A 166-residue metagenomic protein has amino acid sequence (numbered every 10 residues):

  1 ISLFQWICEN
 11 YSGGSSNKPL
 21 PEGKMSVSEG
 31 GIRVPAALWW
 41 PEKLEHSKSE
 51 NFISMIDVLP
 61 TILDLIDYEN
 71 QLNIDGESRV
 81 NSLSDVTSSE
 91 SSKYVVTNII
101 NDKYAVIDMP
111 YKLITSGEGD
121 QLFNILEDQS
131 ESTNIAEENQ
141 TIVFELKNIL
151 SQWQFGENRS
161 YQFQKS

Functional and structural regions predicted by a protein language model:
L3-E29, L44, N51-E127, W153-Q162 (+1 more regions): C-terminal cap/loop subdomain of S1 sulfatases and analogous C-terminal strand-loop tails that border
A37-E45: The feature captures the short pre-catalytic strand/loop hairpin that immediately precedes and shapes the active-site
H46-S49, N134: Second-shell loop/turn segments in exported
T133-T141: Active-site-proximal N-terminal segment of extracellular/periplasmic enzymes that hydrolyze or transfer
F144: Substrate-binding clefts and catalytic carboxylate motifs of secreted carbohydrate-active enzymes
K147-N148: Basic, alpha-helical interaction scaffolds
